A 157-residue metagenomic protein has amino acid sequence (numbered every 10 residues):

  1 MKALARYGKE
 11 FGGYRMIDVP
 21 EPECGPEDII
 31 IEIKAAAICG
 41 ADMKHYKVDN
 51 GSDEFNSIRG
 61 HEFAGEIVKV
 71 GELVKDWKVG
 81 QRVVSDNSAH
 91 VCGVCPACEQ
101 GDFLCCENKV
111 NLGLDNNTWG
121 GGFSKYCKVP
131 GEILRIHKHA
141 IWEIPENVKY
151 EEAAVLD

Functional and structural regions predicted by a protein language model:
M1-K2: Extreme N-terminal starter segment of soluble prokaryotic enzymes
K9-E10, V68-V74, G131-I133: Short loop segments at secondary-structure junctions
E10-R15, G40-A41: Short N-terminal binding/cap micro-motifs at the start of the first secondary-structure element
R15, G25, G122-F123: A generic structural signal for well-ordered coil/turn residues at beta-strand boundaries that shape enzyme active-site
E21-A36, D49-E99, W142-P145: Glycine-rich beta-strand-centered segment in the early N-terminal region that forms part of a ligand/cofactor-binding
A41-K47: Cytochrome P450 core scaffold surrounding the K-helix E-X-X-R motif and the conserved "meander" helix-loop region
V94-D157: NAD(P)H dinucleotide-binding glycine-rich loop of Rossmann-like/cofactor-binding domains, especially the beta1-alpha1
